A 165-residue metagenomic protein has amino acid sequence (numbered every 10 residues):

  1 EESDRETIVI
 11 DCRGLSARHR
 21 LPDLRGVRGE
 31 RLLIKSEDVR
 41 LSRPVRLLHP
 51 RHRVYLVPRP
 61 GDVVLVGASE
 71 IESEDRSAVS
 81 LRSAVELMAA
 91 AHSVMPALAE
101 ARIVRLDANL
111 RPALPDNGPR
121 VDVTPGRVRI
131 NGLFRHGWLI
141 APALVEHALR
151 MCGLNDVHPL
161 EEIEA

Functional and structural regions predicted by a protein language model:
E1-S3: A conserved short coil-to-beta-strand element within the FAD-binding core of flavoproteins
R5-L15, V145: Short hydrophobic core segments
T7-V9, V64, V128: Generic beta-sheet signal
R13-P125: Active-site substrate-recognition segment that forms the wall of the catalytic cavity or substrate channel
A101-A165: C-terminal catalytic lobe of FAD-dependent flavoproteins
